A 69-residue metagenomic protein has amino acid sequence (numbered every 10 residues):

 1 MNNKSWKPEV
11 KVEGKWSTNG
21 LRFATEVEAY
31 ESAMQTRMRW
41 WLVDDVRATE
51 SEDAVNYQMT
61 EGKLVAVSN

Functional and structural regions predicted by a protein language model:
M1-N19, V46: Short aromatic-glycine-(Arg/Gly/Cys) micro-motifs in beta-strand/loop hairpins
R22-A24: Conserved aromatic
A29-A33: Short amphipathic alpha-helices within nucleic acid-binding modules
Q35-N69: Short, mixed-charge low-complexity intrinsically disordered segments
